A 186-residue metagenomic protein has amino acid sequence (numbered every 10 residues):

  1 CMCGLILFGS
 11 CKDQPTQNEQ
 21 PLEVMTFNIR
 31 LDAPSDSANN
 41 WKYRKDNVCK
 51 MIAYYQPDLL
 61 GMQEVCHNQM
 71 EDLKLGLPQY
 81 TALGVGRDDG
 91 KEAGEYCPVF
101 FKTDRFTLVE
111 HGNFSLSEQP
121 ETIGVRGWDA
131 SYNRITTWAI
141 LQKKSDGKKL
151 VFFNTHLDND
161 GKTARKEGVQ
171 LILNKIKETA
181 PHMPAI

Functional and structural regions predicted by a protein language model:
C1-L7: Bacterial N-terminal signal peptides
F8-G76, R87-G94, V169-Q170: N-terminal, active-site-proximal structural segment of metallo-dependent hydrolase catalytic domains
T26, G61, F153-H156, I186: Short beta-strand segments
R30-D32, F106-T107, S117, D158: Active-site/binding-pocket entry motifs
A33-D36, P120-W128, T155-R165: Surface-exposed cleft-lining segments at the edges of enzyme active sites
W41, M62-Q63, A130, G161-R165: Aromatic-acidic/polar surface patches that form glycan- and anion
L59-K149, F153: Structured beta-strand-rich core segments of catalytic domains in phosphoester-bond hydrolases
N133-F153, K162-I186: His/acidic metal-ligating clusters that form di-metal
